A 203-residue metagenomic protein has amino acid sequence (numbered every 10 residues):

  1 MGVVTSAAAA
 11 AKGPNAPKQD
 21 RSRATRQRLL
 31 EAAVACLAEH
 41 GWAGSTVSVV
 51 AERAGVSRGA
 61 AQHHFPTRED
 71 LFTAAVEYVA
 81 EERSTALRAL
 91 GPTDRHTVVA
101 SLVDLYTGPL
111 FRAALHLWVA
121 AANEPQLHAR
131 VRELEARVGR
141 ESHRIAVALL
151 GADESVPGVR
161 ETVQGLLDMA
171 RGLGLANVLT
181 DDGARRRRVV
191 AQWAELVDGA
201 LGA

Functional and structural regions predicted by a protein language model:
M1-A24, L179, A203: N-terminal intrinsically disordered/low-complexity leader segments
A24-A35, E39, R53, P66-T93 (+3 more regions): Alpha-helical structural segments
A43-G44, E69-D70, A129: Residue-level preference for short helical/loop micro-motifs built around acidic side chains
V49-R53, A61: Append "Primarily bacterial transcriptional regulators
T107-R132: Amphipathic alpha-helical segments used for helix-helix packing
H128-R132, L149-A203: Hydrophobic/aromatic-rich alpha-helical bundle segments in the mid-to-C-terminal region
